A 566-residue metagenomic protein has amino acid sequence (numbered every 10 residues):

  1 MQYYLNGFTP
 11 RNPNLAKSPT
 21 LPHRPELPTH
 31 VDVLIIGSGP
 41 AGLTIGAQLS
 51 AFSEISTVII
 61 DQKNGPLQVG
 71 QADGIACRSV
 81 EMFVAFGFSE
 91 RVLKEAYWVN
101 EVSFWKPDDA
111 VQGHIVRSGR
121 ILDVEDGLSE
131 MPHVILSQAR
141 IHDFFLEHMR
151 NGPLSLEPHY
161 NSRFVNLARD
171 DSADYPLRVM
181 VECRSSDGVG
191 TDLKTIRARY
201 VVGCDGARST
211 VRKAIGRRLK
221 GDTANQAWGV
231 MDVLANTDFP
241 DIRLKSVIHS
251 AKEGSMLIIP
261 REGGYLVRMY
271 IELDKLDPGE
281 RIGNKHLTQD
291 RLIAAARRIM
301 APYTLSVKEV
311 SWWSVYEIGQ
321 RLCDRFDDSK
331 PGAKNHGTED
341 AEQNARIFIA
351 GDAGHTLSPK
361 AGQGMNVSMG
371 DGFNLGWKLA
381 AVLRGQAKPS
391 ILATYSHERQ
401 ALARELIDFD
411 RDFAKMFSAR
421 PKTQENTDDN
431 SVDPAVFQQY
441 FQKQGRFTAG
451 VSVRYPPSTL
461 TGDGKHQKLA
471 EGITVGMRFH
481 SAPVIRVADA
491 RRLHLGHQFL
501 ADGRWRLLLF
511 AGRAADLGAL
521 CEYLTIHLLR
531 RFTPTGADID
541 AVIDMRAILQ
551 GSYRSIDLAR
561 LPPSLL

Functional and structural regions predicted by a protein language model:
M1-V33, Q48-I55, D174, A341-E342: Extreme N-terminal leader/targeting segments of oxidoreductases
T29-V31, D187-Y200, C204, Q343: Core beta-strand elements of the Rossmann-like FAD/NAD(P) dinucleotide-binding domain in flavoenzyme oxidoreductases
H30, S38-A47, F145, G203 (+5 more regions): Conserved mid-domain beta->alpha element of the FAD-binding
L34-I36, S137, T195-G206, D352: Short hydrophobic core segments
A47-D73: Glycine-rich FAD pyrophosphate-binding loop
Q68-N151, S155, H159, A168-D171 (+3 more regions): Active-site-adjacent segment of FAD-dependent monooxygenases/related oxidoreductases
E147, N151, S186-G188, Y200-G319: Conserved FAD-binding catalytic core of PHBH/FMO-like flavoproteins
Y160-L177, Y316: A conserved short coil-to-beta-strand element within the FAD-binding core of flavoproteins
